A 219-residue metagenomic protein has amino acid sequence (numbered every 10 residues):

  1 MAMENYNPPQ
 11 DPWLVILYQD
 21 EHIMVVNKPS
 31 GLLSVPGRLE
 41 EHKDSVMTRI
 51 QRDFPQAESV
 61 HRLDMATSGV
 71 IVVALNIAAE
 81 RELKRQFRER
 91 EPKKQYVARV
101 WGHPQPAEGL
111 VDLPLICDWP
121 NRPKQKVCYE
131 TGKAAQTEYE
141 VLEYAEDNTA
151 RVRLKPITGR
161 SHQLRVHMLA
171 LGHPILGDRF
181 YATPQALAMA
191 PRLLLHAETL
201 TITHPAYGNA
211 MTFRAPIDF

Functional and structural regions predicted by a protein language model:
M1-F219: RNA pseudouridine synthases
